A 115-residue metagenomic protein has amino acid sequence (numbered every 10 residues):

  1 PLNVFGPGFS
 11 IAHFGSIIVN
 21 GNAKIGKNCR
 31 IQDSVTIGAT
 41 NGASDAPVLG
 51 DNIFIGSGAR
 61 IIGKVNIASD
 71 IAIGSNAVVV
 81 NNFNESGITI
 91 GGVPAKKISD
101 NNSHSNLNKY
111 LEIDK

Functional and structural regions predicted by a protein language model:
P1, G6-P7, A12-G21, G26-K27 (+10 more regions): Left-handed beta-helix
G91, S99-D100: Short beta-strand-to-turn element immediately C-terminal to the catalytic PLP-Schiff-base lysine in fold type I
S103-K115: Terminal amphipathic alpha-helical/low-complexity segments used for targeting or macromolecular assembly
